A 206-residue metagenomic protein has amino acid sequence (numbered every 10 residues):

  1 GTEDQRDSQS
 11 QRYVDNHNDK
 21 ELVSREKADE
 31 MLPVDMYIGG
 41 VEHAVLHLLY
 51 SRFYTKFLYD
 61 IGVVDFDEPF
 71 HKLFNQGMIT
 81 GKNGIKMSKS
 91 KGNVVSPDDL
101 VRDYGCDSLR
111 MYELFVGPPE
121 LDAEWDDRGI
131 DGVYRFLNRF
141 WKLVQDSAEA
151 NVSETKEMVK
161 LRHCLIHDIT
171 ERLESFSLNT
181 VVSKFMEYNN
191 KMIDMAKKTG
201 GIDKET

Functional and structural regions predicted by a protein language model:
G1-A148, L161-K198, E205-T206: Structured secondary-structure scaffolds
E154-E157, F185: Short amphipathic helix-turn modules centered on a small-residue break
